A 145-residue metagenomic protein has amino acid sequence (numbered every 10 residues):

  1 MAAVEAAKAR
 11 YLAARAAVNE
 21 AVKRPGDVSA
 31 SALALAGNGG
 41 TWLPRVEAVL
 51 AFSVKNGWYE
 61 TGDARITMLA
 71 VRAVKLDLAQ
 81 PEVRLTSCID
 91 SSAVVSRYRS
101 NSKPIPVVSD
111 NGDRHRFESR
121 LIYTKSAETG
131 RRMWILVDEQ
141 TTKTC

Functional and structural regions predicted by a protein language model:
M1-A64: Core segments of small alpha/beta cavity-forming domains
N19-K23, A93, K125: Secondary-structure transition/hinge residues
L35-G37, K103-P106: Short edge-strand/loop segments of extracellular domains
L43-G57, R84-S92, I122-K125: Short, Lys/Arg-enriched charge-dense amphipathic segments
N56-S100: Surface-exposed, charged secondary-structure patches
R97-Y98, I105-C145: Extracellularly exposed regions in secreted/surface proteins, prominently low-complexity, repeat-rich
